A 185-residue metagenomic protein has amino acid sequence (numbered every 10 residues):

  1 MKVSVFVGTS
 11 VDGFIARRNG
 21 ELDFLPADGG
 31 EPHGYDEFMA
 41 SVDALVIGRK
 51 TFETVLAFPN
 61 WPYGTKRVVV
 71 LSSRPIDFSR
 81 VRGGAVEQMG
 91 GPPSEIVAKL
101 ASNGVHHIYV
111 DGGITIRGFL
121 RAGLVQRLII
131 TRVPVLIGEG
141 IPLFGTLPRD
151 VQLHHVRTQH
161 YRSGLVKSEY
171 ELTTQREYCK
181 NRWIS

Functional and structural regions predicted by a protein language model:
M1-S185: Enzymes that bind and transform nitrogen-containing heteroaromatic metabolites
